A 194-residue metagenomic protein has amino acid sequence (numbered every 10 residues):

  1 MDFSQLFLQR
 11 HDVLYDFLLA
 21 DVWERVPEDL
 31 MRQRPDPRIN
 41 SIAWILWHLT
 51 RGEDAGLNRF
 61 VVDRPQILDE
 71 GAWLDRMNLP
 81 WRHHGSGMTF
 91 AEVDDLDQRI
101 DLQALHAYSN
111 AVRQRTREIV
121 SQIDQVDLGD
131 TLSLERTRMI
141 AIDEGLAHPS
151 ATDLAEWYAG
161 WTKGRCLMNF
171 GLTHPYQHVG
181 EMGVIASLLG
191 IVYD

Functional and structural regions predicted by a protein language model:
M1-R10: N-terminal export signals and maturation junctions of secreted/periplasmic proteins
Q9-D12, L30-M88, Q114-R117, S121 (+1 more regions): Short, contiguous alpha-helical
H11-M31: N-terminal leader/capping segments at the start of a protein or of a new domain
D16, A20, N110-R113, R117: Hydrophobic core segments within long, regular secondary-structure runs in both alpha- and beta-rich folds
D95-Y108: A short, structured beta-strand-centered segment in the mid-to-C-terminal lobe of catalytic cores from group-transfer
Q122-G129: Proline-centered turn/helix-capping motifs that create local helix->coil transitions or kinks
